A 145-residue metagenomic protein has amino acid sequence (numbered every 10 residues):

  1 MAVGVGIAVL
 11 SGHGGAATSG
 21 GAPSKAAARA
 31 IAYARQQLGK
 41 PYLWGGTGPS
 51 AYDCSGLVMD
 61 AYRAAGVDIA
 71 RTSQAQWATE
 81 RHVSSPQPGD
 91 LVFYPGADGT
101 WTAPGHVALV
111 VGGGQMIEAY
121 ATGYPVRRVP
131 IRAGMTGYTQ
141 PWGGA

Functional and structural regions predicted by a protein language model:
M1-A16: Secretory targeting and sorting signals
G12-G21, K25, V83-S84, W101-A145: Aromatic- and glycine-rich peptidoglycan recognition patches
P23-Y42: Extracytoplasmic low-complexity, Pro/Thr/Ser/Ala/Gly-rich segments that lie immediately after a secretion/anchoring
A32, M59-R63, E118, Q140: Generic alpha-helical structural context detector
Q36, K40-P88: Catalytic cysteine-centered active-site loop
A97-G99: Short polar/acidic secondary-structure junctions
